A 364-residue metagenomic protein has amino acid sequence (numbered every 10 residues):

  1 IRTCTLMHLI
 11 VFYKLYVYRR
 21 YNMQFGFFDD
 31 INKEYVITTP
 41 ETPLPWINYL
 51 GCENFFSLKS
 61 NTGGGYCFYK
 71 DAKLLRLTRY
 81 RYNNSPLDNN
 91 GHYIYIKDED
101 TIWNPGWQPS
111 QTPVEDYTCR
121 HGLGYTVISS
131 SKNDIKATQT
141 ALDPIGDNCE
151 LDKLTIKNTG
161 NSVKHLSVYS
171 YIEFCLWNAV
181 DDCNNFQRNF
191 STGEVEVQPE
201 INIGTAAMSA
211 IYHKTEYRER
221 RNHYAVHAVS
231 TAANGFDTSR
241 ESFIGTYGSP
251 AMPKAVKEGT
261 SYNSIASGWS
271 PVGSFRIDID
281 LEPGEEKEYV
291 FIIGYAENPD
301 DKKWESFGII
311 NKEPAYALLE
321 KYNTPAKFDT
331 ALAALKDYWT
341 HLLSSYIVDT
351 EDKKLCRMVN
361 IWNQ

Functional and structural regions predicted by a protein language model:
I1, M7-Q364: Anionic coordination/interaction segments
